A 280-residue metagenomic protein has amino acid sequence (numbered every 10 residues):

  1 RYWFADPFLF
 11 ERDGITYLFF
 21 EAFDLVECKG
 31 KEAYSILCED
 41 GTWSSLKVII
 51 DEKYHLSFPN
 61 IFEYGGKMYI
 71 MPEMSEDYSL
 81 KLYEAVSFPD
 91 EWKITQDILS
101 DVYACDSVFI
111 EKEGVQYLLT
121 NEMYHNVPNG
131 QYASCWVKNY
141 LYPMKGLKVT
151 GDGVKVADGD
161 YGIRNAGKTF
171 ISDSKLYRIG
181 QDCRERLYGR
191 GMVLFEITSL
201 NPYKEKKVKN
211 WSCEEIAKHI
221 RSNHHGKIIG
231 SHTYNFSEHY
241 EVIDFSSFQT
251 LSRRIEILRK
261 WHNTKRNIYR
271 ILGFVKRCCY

Functional and structural regions predicted by a protein language model:
R1-Y280: Carbohydrate-active catalytic/glycan-binding domains of CAZyme proteins, especially the secreted or lumenal ectodomains
